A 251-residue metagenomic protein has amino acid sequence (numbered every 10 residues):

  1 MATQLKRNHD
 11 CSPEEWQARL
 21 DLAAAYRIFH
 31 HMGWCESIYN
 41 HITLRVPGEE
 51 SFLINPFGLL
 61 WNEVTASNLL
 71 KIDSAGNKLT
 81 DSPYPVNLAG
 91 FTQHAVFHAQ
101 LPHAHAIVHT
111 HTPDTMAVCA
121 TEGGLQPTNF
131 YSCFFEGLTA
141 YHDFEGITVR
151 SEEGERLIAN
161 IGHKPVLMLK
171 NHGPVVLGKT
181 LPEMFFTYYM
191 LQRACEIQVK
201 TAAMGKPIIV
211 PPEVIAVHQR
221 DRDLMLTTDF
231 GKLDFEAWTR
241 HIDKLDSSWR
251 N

Functional and structural regions predicted by a protein language model:
M1-N251: Glycine-rich flexible loops
